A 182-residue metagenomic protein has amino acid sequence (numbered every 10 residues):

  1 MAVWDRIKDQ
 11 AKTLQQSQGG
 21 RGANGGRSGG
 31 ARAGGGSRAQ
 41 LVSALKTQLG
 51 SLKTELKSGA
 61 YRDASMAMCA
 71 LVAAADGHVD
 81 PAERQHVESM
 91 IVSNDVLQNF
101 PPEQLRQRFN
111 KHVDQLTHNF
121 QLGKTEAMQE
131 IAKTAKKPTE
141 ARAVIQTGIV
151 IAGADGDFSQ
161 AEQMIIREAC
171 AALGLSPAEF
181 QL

Functional and structural regions predicted by a protein language model:
M1-L71, P81-L182: Small-residue-enriched hydrophobic alpha-helices in membranes
